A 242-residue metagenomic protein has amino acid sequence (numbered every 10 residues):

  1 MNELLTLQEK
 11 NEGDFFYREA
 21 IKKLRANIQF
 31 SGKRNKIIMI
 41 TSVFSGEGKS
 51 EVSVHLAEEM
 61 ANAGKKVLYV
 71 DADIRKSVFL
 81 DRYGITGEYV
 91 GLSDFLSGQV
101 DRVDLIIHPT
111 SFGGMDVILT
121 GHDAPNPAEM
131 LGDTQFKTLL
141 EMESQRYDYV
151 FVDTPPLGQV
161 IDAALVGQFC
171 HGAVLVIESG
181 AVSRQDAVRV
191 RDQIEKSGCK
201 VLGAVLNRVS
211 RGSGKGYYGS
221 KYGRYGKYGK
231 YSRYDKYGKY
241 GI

Functional and structural regions predicted by a protein language model:
M1-I242: P-loop NTP-binding module
